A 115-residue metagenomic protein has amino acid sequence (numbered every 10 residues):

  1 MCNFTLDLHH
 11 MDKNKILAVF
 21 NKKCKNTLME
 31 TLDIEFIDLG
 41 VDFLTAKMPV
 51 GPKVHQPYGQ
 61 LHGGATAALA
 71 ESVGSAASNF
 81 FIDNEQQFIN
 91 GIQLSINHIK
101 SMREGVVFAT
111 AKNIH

Functional and structural regions predicted by a protein language model:
C2-H115: Terminal targeting signals and extreme-terminal segments of soluble enzymes
